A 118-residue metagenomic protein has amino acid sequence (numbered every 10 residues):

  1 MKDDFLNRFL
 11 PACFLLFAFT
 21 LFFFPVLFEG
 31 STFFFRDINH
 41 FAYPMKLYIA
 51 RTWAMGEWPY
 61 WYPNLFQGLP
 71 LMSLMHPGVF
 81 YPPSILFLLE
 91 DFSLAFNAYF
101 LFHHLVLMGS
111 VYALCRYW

Functional and structural regions predicted by a protein language model:
M1-P25: Start-transfer (signal-anchor) and selected internal transmembrane alpha helices of multi-pass inner/ER membrane
K2, N7, R51-T52, Y117-W118: A general structural signal for short secondary-structure junctions and capping/turn motifs
A18-V111: Membrane-interface coil-to-helix junctions
S110-W118: Transmembrane alpha-helical segments of multipass membrane enzymes and assembly factors that act on membrane-embedded
